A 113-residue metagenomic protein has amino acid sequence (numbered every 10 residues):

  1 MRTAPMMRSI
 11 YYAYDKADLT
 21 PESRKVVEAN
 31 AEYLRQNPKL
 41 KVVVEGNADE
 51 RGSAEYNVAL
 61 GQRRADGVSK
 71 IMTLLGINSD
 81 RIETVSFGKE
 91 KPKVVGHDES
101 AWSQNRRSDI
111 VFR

Functional and structural regions predicted by a protein language model:
M1-K41: Periplasmic peptidoglycan-binding/tethering modules of Gram-negative envelope proteins
M6-M7, N105-R107: A structure-centric signal for secondary-structure junctions around beta-strands
Y14, E55, M72: Short, flexible active-site loop motifs that bind/organize anionic cofactors or intermediates
A17-K25, R51, E55, A59-R63: Soluble non-cytosolic domains of exported or imported proteins
P38-N47, Q62-K93, R106-R113: A non-catalytic structural micro-motif
V95-D98: Short beta-alpha junctions and helix-cap segments that line functional grooves
S100-Q104: A generic structural micro-feature
